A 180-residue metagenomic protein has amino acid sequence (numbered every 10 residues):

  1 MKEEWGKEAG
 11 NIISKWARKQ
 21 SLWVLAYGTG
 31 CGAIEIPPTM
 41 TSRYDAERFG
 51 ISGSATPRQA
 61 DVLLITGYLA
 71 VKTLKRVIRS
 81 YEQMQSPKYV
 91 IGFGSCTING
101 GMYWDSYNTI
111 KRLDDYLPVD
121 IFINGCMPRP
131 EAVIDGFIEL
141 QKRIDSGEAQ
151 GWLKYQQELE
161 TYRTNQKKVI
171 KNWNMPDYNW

Functional and structural regions predicted by a protein language model:
M1-R58, M84-K88, L117-F122, M127-W180: Iron-sulfur (Fe-S) cluster-binding modules
T41, K75-I78, M102-W104, V133-G136: A short secondary-structure junction signal
I65-I78: Thiamine diphosphate
Y68-A70, C96, P128: Short glycine-rich anion-binding loops that position phosphate/pyrophosphate groups of nucleotides and phosphorylated
R76-I91: A short, gly/pro- and small-residue-rich
R79-Q83, Y107-N108, I138-E139: Short, solvent-exposed amphipathic alpha-helical segments in soluble enzyme and RNA/protein-processing domains
I98-D114: Glycine-rich, charge-decorated loop segments at or immediately adjacent to ligand/cofactor-binding or catalytic sites
